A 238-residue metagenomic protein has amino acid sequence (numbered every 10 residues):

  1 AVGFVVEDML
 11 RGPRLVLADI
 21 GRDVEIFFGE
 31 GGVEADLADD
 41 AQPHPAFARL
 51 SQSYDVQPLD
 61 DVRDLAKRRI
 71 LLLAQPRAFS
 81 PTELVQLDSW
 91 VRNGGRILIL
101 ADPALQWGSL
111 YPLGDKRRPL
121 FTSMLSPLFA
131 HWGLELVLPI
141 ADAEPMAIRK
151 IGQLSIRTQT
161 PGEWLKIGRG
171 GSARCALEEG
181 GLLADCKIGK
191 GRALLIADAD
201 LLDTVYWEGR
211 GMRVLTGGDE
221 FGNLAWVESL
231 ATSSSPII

Functional and structural regions predicted by a protein language model:
A1-I238: Short, surface-exposed patches at the edges or C-terminal ends of soluble domains, predominantly
